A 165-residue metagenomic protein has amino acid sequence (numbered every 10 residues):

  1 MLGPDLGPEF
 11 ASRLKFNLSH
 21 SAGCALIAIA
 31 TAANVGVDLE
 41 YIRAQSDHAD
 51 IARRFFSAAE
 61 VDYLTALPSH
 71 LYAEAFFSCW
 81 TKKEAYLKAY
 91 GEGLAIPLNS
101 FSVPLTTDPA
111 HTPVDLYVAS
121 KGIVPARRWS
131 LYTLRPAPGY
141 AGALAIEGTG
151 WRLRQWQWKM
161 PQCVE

Functional and structural regions predicted by a protein language model:
M1-E165: Core catalytic alpha/beta fold that binds nucleotide/phospho-ligands
